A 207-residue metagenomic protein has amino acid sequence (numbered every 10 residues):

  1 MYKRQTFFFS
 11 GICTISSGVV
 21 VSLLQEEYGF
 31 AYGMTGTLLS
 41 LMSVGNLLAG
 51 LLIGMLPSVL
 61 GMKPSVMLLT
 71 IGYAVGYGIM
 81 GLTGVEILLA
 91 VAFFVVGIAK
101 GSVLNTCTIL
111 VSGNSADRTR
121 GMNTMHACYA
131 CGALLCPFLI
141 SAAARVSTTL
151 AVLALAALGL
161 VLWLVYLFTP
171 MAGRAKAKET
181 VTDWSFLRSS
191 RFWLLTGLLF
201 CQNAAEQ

Functional and structural regions predicted by a protein language model:
M1-Q5: Conserved small/polar residues in nucleotide/adenosyl-binding loops
T6-F30, L104: Extracytoplasmic
G11, I15, G97-N105, L134 (+1 more regions): Small-residue-rich segments within alpha-helical transmembrane domains of MFS-like 12-TM solute carriers
I15, M42-L51, A133-L134: Residue-level signature of mid-helix packing/kink "hotspots" within the transmembrane helices of 12-pass Major
L48-I87: Conserved MFS/SLC helix-loop-helix module at the cytosolic interface between two early adjacent transmembrane helices
A92-A127: Cytoplasmic helix-loop-helix junction between adjacent transmembrane helices in 12-TM secondary transporters
D117-R118, N123-M171: Helix-loop-helix hairpin linking two adjacent transmembrane segments in secondary transporters
T169-T196: Juxtamembrane intracellular "pre-TM" segments in multi-pass secondary transporters
